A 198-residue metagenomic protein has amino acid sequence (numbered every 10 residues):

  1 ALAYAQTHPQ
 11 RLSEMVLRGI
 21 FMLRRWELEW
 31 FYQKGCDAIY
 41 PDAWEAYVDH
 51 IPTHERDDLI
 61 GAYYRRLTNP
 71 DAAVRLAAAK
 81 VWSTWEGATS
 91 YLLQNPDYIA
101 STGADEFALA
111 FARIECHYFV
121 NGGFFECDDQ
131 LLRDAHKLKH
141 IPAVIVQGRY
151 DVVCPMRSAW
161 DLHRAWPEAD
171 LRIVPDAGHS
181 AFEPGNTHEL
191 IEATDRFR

Functional and structural regions predicted by a protein language model:
A3-T7, D161: Active-site signature of alpha/beta-hydrolase-fold catalytic machinery across serine- and Asp/Cys-nucleophile hydrolases
Q6-Y63: A catalytic-pocket lid/entrance helix-loop region that shapes and gates access to the active site across common
G61-I99: Accessory cap/linker subdomain of secreted extracellular hydrolases
A77, W82, M156-A169: Active-site-adjacent alpha-helix of alpha/beta-hydrolase-fold enzymes
H117-A135: Active-site nucleophile elbow and catalytic-triad environment of alpha/beta-hydrolase enzymes
E126, V152-S158: Conserved alpha/beta-hydrolase "acid-adjacent" motif
L138-K139, I145-Q147, D151: Short beta-strand/loop motif that positions the catalytic acidic residue of the alpha/beta-hydrolase fold
A169-R198: Catalytic active-site module of serine/aspartate enzymes centered on a nucleophile-bearing elbow/loop
